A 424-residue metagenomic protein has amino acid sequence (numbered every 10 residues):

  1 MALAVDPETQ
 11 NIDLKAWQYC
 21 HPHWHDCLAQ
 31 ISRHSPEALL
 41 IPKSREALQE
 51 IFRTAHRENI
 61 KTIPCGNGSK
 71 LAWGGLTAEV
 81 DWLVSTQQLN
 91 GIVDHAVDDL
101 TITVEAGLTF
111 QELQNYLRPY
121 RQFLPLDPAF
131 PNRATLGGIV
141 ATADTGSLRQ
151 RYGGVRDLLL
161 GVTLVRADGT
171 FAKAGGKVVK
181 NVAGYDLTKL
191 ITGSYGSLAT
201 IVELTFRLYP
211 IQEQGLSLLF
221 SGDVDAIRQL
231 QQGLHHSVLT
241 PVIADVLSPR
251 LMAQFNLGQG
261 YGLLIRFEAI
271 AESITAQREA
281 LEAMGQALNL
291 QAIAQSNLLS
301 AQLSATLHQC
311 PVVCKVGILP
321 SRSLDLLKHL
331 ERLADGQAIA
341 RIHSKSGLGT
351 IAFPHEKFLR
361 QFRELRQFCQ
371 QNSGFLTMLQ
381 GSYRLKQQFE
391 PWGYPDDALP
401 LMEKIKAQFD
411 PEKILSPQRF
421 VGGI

Functional and structural regions predicted by a protein language model:
M1-I60, N67-L100, Q295-Q309, A338-A340: N-terminal flexible segment immediately upstream of the FAD-binding catalytic core in FAD-dependent oxidoreductases
A4-I12, V224-L247, R278, A283 (+3 more regions): Short amphipathic alpha-helix segments
A29-T62, V80, S85-F130, D144-K177 (+2 more regions): N-terminal glycine-rich flavin-associated loop
K43, L219-V224, I265-A271, V316-S321 (+1 more regions): Short beta-strand-to-loop capping motifs
K61, P125, T240-D245, G336-R341 (+1 more regions): A short linear hydrophobic-aromatic micro-motif
N67, G74-D81, Q87, P131 (+1 more regions): Conserved glycine-rich FAD pyrophosphate-binding loop
A141, L160-C310: C-terminal substrate-binding/cap subdomain adjacent to the FAD-binding core in PCMH-type and related FAD-linked
